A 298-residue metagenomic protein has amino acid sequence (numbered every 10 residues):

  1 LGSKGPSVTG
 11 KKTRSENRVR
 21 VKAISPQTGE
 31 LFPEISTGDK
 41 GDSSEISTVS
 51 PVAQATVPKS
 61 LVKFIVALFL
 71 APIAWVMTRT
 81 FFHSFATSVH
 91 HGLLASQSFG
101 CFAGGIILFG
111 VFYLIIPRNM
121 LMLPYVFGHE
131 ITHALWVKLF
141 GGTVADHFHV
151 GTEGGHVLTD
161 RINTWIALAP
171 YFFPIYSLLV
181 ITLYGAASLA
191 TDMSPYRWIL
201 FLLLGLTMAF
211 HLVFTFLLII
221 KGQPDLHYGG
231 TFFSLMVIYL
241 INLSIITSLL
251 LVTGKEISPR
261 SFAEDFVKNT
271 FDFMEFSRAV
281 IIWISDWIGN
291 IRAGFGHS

Functional and structural regions predicted by a protein language model:
L1, S7-V8, F127, G296-S298: Intrinsic structural disorder
L1-G29: N-terminal targeting leaders characterized by basic, low-complexity, disordered sequences that direct proteins
I24-A95, F99, A103-G104, F109 (+1 more regions): Metalloprotease/metallohydrolase-associated module, dominated by Zn2+-dependent proteases
S96-S98, P117-M120, D146: N-terminal start-of-chain detector that recognizes signal peptides and the immediate post-cleavage beginning
V111-G128, H156, D160-T164: Short pre-active-site segment immediately N-terminal to the catalytic Zn-binding motif
I116-P117, G141, K221: Short helix-capping/hinge motifs at transmembrane helix termini and TM-loop junctions
Y125-K138: Active-site recognition of the HExxH zinc-binding catalytic motif
K138-D146, F214-L218: Membrane-water interface of transmembrane alpha-helices
